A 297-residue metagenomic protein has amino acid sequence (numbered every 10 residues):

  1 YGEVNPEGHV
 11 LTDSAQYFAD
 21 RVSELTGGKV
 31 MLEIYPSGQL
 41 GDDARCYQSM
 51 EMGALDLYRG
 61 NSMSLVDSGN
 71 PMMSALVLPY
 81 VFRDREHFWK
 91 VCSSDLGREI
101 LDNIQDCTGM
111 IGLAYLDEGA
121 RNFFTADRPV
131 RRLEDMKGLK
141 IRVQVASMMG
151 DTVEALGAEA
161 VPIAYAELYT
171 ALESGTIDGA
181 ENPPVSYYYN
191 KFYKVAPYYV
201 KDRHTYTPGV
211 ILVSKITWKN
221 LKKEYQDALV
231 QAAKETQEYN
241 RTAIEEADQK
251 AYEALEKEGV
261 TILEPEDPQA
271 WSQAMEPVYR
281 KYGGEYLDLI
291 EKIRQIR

Functional and structural regions predicted by a protein language model:
Y1-H87, L96, D102-R297: N-terminal secretory/targeting leader peptides
